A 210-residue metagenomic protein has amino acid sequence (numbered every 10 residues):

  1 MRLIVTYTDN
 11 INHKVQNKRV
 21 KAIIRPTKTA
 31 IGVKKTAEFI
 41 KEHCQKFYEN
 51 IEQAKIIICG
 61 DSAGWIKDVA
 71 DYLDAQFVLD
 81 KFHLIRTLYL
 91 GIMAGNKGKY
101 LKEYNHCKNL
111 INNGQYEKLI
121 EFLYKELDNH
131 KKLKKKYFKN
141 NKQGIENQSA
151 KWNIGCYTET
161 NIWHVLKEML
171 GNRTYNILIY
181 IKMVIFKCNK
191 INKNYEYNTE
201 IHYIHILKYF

Functional and structural regions predicted by a protein language model:
M1-F210: Catalytic center-proximal scaffold of phosphoryl-transfer enzymes
